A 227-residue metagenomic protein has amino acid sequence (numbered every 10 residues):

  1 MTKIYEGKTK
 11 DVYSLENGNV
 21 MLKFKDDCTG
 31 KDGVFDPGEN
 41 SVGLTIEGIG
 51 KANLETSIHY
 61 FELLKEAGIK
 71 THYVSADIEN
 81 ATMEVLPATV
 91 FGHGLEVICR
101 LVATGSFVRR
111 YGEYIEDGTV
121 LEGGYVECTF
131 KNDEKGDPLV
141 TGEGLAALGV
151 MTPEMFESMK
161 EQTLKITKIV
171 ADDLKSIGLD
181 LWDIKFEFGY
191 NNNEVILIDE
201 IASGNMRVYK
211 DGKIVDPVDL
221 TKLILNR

Functional and structural regions predicted by a protein language model:
M1-F130: Active-site loop/lid in soluble adenylation, ligation, and acyl-transfer enzymes
N19, G92-G94, S176-L181, N192: Coil-to-beta-strand transition motifs
K31-D32, V195, N205-Y209: Short active-site-adjacent structural elements
P37-A52, K135-Q162: Short histidine-centered catalytic/ligand-binding loop motif
H72-E79, K175-Y190: A short glycine-rich, hydrophobically flanked beta-strand micro-motif that places a catalytic Asp/Glu for divalent metal
C99, L181-E200: Conserved metal-phosphate-binding beta-hairpin within the catalytic cores of diverse ATP-dependent phosphoryl-transfer
D117, I201-R227: C-terminal helix-cap and adjacent tail motif
M151-W182: A long amphipathic alpha-helix within ATP-dependent nucleotide-binding catalytic cores
